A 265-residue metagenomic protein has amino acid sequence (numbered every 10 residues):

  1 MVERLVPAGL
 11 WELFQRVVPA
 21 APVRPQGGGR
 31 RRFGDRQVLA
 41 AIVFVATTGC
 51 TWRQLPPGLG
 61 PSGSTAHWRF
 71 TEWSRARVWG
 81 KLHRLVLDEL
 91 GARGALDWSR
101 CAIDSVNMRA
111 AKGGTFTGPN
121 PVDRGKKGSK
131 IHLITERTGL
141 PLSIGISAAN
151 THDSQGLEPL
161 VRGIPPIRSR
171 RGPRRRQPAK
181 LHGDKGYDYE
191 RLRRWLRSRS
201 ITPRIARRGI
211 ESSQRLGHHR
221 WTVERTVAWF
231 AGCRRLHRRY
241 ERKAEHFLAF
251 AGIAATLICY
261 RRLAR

Functional and structural regions predicted by a protein language model:
M1-R265: Short alpha-helical elements
